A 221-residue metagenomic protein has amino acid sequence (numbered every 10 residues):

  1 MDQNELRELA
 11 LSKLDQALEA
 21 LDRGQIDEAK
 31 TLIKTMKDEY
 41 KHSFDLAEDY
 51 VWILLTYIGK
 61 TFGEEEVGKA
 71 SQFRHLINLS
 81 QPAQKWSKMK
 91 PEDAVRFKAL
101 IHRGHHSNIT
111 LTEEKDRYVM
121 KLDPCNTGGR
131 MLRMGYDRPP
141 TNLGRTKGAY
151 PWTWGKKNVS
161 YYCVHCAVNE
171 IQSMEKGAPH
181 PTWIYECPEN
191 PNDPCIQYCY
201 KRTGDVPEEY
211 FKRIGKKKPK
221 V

Functional and structural regions predicted by a protein language model:
M1-C195, K201-V221: N-terminal accessory segment detector
